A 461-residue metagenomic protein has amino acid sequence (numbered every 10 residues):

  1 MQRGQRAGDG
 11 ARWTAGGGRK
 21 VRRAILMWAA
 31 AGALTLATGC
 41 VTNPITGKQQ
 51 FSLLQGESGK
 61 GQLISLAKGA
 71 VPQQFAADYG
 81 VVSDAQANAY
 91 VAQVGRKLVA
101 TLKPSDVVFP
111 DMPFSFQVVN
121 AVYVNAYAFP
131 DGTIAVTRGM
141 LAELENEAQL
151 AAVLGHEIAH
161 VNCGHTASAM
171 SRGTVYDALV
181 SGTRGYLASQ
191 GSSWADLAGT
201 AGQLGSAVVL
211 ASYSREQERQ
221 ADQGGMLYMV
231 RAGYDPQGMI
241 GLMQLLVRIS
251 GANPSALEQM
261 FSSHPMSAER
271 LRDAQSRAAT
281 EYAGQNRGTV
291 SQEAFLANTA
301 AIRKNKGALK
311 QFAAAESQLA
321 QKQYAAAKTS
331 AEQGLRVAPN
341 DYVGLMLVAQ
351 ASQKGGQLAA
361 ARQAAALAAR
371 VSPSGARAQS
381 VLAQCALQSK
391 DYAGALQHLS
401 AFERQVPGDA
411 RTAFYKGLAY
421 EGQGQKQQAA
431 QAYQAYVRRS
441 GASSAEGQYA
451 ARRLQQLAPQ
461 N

Functional and structural regions predicted by a protein language model:
R3, W13, G17, R22-W28 (+12 more regions): Hydrophobic or amphipathic, alpha-helical segments that drive membrane association/targeting
G56-E57, S65, G80, V208-V209 (+4 more regions): Extracytoplasmic and endomembrane cell-envelope/extracellular-matrix remodeling and assembly machinery
Q86-A89, Q93-V94, F109-F114, V119-A121 (+6 more regions): Extracytoplasmic
V91, V136, H156, A221 (+1 more regions): Divalent metal-coordination and catalytic microenvironments
A135-A152: Short pre-active-site segment immediately N-terminal to the catalytic Zn-binding motif
E145-Q149, I158-V175, L187: Catalytic Zn2+-binding segment of zinc metalloproteases
L154-C163, T183, Q220, G224: Active-site His/Glu-centered metal-binding helix of metallohydrolases
S171-L187, L197-V209: Membrane-active amphipathic alpha-helices enriched in small hydrophobic residues
